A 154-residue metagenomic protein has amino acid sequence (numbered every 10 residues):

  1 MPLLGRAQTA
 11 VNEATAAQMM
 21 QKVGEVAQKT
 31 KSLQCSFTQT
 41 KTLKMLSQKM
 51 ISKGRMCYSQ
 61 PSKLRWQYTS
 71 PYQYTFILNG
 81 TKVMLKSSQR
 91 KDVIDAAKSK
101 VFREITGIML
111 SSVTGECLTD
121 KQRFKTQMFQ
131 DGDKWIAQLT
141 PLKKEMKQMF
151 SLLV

Functional and structural regions predicted by a protein language model:
M1-P2: Bacterial N-terminal signal peptides
G5-K49: N-terminal leader/targeting segments and the immediate start of mature chains
S32-Q34, P61-R65, D131-Q138: Short, hydrophobic/aromatic-rich segments at coil-to-beta transitions
F37-Q39, W66-Y68, I136-K144: Short beta-strand segments that buttress and anchor functional surface loops
K44-S47, T75, K144-K147: Short glycine/serine/proline-enriched coil/turn segments at secondary-structure junctions
I51-K53, Y72, N79, K147-L152: Short, surface-exposed coil-to-beta transition loops
R55-G107: An acidic-aromatic
C117-V154: Gly/Pro-enriched, hydrophobic low-complexity segments that function as extracytoplasmic propeptides/linkers
